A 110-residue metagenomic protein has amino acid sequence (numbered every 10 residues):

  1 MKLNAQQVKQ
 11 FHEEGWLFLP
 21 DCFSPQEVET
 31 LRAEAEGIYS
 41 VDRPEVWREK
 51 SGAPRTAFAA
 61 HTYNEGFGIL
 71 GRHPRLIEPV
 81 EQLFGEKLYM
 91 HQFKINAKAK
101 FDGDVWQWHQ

Functional and structural regions predicted by a protein language model:
M1-E14, L19-Q110: Non-heme Fe(II)-dependent double-stranded beta-helix
